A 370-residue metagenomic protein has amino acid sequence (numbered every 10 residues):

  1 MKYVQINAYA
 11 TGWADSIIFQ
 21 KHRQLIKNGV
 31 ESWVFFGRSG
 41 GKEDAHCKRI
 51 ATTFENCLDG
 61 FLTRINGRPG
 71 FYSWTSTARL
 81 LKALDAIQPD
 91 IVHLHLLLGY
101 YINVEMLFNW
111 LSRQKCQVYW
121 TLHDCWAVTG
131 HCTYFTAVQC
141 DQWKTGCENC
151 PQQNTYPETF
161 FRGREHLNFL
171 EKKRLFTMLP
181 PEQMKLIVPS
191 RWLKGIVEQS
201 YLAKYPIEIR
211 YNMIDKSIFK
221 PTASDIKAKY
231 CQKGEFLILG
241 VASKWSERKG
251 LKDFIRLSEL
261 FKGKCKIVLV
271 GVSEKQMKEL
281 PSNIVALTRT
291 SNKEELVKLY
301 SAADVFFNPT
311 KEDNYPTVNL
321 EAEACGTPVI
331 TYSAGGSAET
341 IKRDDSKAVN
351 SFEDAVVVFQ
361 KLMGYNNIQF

Functional and structural regions predicted by a protein language model:
I187, C231-K249, I255-S258: Conserved donor-binding/catalytic core segment of Leloir-type glycosyltransferases
W192, M213: Carbohydrate-associated surface elements
E198, I214-K229, K278-E279: Acidic anion/phosphate-binding donor-loop and adjacent secondary structure in glycosyltransferase catalytic cores
G271-E294: Nucleotide-activated donor-binding/catalytic signature segment of Leloir-type glycosyltransferases, i.e., the conserved
K298-A303: Short alpha-helical donor nucleotide-sugar binding micro-motif in glycosyltransferases
K311: Aromatic "clamp/platform" in nucleotide-sugar-dependent glycosyltransferases that forms part of the donor/acceptor
P328-T331: Short hydrophobic beta-strand element within catalytic cores of glycosyltransferases and related nucleotide-activated
A338-K361: Change "using UDP/GDP/dTDP sugars" to "using nucleotide sugars
